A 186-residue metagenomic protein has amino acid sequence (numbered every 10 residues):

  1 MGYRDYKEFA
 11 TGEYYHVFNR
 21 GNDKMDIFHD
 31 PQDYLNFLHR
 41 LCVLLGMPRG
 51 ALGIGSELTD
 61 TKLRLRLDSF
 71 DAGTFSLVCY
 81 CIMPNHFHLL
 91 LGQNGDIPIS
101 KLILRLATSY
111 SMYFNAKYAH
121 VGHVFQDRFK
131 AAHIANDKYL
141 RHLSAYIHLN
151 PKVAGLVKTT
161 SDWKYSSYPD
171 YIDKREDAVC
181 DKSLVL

Functional and structural regions predicted by a protein language model:
M1-V179, V185-L186: Short catalytic/metal-binding and nucleic-acid-binding patches
